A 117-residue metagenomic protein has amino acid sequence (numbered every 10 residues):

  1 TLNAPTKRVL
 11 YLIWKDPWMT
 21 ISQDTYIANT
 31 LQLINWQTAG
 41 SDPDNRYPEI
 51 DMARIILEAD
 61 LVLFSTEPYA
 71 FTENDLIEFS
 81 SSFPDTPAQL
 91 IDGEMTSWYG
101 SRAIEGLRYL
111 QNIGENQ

Functional and structural regions predicted by a protein language model:
T1-I104: Binding-cleft/active-site segments that stabilize strongly anionic ligands or cofactors
L107: Short amphipathic alpha-helical/adjacent loop interface patches that line ligand and macromolecule-binding sites
G114-Q117: Short, hydrophobic alpha-helical segments
